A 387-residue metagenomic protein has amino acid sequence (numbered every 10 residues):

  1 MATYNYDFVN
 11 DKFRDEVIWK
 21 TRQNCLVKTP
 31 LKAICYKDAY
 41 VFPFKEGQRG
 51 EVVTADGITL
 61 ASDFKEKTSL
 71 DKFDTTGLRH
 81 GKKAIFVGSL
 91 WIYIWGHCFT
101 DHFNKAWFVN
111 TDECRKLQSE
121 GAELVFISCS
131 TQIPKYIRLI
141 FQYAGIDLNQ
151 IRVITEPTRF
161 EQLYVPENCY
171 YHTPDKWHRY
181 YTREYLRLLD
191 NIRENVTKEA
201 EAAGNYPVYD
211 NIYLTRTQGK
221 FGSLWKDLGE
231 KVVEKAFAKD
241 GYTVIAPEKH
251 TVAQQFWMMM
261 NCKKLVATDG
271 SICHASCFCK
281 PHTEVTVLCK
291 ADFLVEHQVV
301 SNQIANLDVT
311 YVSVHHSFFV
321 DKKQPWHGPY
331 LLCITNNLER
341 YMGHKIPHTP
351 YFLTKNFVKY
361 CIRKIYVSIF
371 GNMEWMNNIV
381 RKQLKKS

Functional and structural regions predicted by a protein language model:
M1-S387: The feature primarily captures lumenal catalytic ectodomains of type II secretory-pathway glycosyltransferases
